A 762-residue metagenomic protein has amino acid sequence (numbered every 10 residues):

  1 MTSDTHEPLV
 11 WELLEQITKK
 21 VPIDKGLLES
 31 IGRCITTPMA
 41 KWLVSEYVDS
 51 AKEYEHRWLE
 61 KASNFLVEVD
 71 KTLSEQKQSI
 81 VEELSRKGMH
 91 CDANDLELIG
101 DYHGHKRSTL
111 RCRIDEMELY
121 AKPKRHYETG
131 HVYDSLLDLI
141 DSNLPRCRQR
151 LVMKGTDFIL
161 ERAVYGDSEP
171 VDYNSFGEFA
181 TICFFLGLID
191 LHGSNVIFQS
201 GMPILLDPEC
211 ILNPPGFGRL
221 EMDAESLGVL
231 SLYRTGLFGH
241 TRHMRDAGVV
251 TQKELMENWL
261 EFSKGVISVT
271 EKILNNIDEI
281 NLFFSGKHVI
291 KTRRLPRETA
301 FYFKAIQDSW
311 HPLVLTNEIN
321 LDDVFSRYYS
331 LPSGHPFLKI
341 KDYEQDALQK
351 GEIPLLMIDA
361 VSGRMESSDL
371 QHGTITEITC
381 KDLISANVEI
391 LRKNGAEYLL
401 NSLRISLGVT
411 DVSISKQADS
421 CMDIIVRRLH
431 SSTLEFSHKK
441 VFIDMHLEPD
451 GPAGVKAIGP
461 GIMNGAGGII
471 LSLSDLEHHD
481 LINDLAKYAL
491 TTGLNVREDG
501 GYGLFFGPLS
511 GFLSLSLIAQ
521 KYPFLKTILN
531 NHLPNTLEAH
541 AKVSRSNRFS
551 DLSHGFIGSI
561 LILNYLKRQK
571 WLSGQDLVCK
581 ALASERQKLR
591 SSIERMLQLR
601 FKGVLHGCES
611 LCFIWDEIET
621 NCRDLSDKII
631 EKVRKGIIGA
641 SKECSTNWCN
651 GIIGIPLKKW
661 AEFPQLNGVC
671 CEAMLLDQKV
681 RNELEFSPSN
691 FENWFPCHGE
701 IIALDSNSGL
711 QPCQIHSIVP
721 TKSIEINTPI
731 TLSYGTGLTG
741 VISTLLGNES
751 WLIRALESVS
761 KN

Functional and structural regions predicted by a protein language model:
M1-D49, H56-D70, S74, M202-M422: C-terminal catalytic region of ATP-dependent kinase domains
Q16-L188, G193, M202: Conserved ATP-binding subdomain of kinase catalytic cores across diverse folds
G236, G467-H479, S510-P523, G558-S573 (+4 more regions): Well-ordered alpha-helical scaffold segments within catalytic/enzyme domains
N320-R428, Q569-K570, E617, N621 (+4 more regions): Terminal, non-catalytic domain-edge segments
L407-G459, N464, L471-L476, S760-N762: Low-complexity, Ser/Thr/Pro/Gly-enriched N-terminal "stalk/linker" regions
C421-K439, H478-E498, P523-N547, L577-R600 (+4 more regions): Long, well-ordered core segments of solenoidal/helical folds
E448-A466, G493-P508, A541-F556, E594-E609 (+3 more regions): Solvent-exposed loop and edge beta-strand segments that line ligand/cofactor-binding and catalytic clefts
S550-K567, L577-W615: Solenoidal tandem-repeat scaffolds enriched in leucines and small polar residues
